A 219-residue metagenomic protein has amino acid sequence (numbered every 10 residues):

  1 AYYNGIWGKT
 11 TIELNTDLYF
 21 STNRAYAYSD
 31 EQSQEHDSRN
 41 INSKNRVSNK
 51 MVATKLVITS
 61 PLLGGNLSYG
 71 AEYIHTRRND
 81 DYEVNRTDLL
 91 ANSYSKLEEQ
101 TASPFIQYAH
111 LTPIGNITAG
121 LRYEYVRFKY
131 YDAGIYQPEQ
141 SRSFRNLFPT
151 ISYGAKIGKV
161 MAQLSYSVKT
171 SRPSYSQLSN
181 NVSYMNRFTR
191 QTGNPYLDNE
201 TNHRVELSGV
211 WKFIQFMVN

Functional and structural regions predicted by a protein language model:
A1-D132, K156, V160-M161: Face-selective signature of the C-terminal outer-membrane beta-barrel domain
Q32-R39, I135-Q137, N180, R187: Solvent-exposed loop segments that connect transmembrane elements
I58-L62, Y153, V205-W211: Alpha-helix C-terminal capping segments
S95-E99, E139-R142, T170-V218: Outer-membrane beta-barrel signature, preferentially recognizing the C-terminal barrel domain of Gram-negative
L121-V126, S167-T170, N181-S183: Active/binding-pocket-proximal capping segment
V160-S165, F216: Acidic/polar loop patches that form or flank catalytic/metal-binding clefts of enzymes that bind anionic ligands
